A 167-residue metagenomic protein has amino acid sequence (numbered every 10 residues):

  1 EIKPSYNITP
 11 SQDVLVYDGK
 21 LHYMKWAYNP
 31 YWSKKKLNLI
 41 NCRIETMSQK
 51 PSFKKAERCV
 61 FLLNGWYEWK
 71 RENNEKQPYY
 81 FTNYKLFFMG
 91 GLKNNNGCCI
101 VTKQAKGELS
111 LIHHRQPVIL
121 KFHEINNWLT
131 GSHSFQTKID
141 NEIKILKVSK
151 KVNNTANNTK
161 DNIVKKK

Functional and structural regions predicted by a protein language model:
E1-K167: Short linear sequence motif anchored by a di-proline
